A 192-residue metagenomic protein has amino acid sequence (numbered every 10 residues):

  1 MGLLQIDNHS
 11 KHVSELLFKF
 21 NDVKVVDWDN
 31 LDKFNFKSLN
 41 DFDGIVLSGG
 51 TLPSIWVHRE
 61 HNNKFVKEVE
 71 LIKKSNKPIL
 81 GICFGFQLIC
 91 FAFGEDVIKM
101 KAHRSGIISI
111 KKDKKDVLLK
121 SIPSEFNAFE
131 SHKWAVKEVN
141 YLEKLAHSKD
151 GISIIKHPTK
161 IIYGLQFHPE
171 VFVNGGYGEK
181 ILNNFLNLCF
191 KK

Functional and structural regions predicted by a protein language model:
M1-K77, F84, Y177-K192: N-terminal beta1-alpha1 cap of cysteine-dependent amidohydrolase-like domains
L3-I6, I82, F129, L165: Active-site-adjacent beta-strand anchor residues
S10, F86, R104-I107: Alpha-helix N-cap/helix-start and coil->helix boundary motif
V23-K24, P78-I79, E95-D96, E125: Secondary-structure boundary/capping positions in well-ordered alpha/beta enzyme cores
E70-L71, F91-P158, I162, F167-G176: Pocket-forming structural segment of enzyme catalytic cores
N76-I79, E143: Short active-site oxyanion
G81, G85, C90: Gly/Ala-rich beta-loop-alpha elbow adjacent to hydrolase catalytic centers
